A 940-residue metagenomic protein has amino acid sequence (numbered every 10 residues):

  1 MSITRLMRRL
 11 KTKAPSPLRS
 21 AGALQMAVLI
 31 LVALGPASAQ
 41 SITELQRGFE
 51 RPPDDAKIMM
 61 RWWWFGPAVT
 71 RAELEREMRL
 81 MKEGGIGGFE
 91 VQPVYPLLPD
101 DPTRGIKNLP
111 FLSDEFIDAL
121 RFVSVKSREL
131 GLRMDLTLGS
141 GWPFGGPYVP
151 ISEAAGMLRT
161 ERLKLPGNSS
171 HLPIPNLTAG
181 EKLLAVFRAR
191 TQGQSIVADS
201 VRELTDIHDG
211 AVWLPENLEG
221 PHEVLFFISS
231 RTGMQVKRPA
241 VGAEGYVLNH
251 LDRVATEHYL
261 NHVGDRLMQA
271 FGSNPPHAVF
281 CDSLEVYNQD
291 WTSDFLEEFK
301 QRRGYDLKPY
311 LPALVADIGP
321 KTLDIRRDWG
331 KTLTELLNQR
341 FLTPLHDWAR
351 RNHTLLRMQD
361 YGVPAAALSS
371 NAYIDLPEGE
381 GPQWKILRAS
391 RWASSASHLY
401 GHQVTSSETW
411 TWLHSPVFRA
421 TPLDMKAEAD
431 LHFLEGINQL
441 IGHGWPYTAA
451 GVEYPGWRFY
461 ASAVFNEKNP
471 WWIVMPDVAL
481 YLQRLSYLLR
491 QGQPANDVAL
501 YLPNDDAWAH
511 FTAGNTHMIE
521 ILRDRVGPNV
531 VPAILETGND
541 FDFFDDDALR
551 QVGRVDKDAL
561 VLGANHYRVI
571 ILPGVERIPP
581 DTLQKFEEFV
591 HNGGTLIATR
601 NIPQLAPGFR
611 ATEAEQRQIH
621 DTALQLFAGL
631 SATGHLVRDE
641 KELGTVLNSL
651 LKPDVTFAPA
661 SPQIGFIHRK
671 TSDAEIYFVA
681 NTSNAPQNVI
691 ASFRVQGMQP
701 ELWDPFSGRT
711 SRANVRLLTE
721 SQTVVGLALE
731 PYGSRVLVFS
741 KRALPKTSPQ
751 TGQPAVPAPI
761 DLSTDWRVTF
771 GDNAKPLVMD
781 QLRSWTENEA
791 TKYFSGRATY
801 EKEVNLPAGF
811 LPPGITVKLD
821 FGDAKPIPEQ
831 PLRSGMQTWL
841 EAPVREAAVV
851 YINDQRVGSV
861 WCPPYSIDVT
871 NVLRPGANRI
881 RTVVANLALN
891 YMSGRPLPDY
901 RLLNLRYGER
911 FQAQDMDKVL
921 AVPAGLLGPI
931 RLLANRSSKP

Functional and structural regions predicted by a protein language model:
M1-S20: N-terminal secretory signal peptides that target proteins for export/translocation
A23-G35: Bacterial N-terminal signal peptides
S41-G88: Mature N-terminal segment immediately following signal peptide/propeptide cleavage in secreted/periplasmic
I58-M59, T70, E75, G88 (+9 more regions): Carbohydrate-binding surfaces of carbohydrate-active enzymes
V94-I207, P215-N217, F226-S229, G233-K237 (+1 more regions): Acidic/aromatic-lined carbohydrate-recognition and catalytic surfaces of CAZymes acting on diverse glycans
W142-G145, V149-P150, G156-S200, L643-L647 (+5 more regions): An acidic-aromatic loop/edge-strand motif
L184-M268, L717-A758, P875-A877: Extended acidic/polar, glycine-enriched regions that form or flank non-catalytic beta-rich accessory modules
Y851-G858: Short strand-turn-strand beta-turns centered on an Asx-Gly dipeptide
